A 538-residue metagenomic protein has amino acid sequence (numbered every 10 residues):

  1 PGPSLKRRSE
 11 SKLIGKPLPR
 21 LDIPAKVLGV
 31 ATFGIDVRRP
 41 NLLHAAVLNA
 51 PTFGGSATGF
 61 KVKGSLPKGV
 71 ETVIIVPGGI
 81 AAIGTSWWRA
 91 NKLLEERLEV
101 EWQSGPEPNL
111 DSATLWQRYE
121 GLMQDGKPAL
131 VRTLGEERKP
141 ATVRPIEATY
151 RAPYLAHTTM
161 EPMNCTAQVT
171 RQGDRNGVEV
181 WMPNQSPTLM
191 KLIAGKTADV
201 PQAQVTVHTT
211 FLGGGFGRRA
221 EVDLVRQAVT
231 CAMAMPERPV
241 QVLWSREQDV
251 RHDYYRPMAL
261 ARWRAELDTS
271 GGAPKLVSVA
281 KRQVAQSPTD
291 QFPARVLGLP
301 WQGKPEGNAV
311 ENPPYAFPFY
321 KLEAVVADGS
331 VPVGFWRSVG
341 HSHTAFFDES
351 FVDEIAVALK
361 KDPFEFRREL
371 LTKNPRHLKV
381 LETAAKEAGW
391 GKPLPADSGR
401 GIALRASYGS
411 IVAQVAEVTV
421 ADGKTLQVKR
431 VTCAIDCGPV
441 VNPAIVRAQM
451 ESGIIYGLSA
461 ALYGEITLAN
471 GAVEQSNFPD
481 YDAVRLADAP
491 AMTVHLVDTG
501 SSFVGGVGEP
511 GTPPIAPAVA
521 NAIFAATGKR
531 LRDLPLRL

Functional and structural regions predicted by a protein language model:
P1-I435, N470, N477, R485 (+4 more regions): Structural alpha/beta core scaffold segments of enzyme domains
Q302, V333-R337, G438-R447, V504-G508: Short beta-alpha connecting loops at secondary-structure transitions that line or flank enzyme active sites
V440-I455, I515: Conserved phosphate-binding loops in nucleotide/dinucleotide-binding enzymes
I445-R447, T467-R485, G505-G508: Hydrophobic alpha-helical bundle architecture
S501-A520: C-terminal structured "cap/appendage" subdomains that terminate the fold
